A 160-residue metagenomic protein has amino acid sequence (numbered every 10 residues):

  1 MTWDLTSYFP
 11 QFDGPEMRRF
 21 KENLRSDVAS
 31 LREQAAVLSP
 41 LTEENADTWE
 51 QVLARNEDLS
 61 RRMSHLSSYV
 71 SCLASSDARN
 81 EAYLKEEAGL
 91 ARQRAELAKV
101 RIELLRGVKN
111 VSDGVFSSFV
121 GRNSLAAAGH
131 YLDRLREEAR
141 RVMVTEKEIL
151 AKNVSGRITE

Functional and structural regions predicted by a protein language model:
M1-E160: A well-structured
